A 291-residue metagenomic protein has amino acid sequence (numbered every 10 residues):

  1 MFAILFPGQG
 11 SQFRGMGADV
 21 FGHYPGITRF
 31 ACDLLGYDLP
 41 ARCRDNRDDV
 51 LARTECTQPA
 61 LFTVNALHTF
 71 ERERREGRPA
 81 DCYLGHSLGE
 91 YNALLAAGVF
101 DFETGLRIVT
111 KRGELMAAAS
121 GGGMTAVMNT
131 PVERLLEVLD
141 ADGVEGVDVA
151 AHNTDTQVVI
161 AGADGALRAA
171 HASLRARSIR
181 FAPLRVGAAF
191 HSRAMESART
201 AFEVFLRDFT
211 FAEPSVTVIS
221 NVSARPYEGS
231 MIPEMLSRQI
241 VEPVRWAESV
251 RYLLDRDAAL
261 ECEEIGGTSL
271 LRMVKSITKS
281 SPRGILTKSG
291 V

Functional and structural regions predicted by a protein language model:
M1-E137, F181, E261-G290: FabD-like malonyl-/acyl-CoA
Q9-S11, L35-Y37, A97-V241: Alpha/beta catalytic cores of group-transfer enzymes, especially the acyltransferase/condensing modules of polyketide
A60-V64, A166, A201, R245: Charged catalytic carboxylate motif
E71-R72, S173, F205-D208, Y252 (+1 more regions): A generic secondary-structure signal
E76-R78, G143, L253-E261: Glycine-rich phosphate-binding loop signature in dinucleotide/nucleotide-binding domains
S87, T210, D257: Conserved functional loop/turn residues at catalytic and ligand-binding sites
V241-A258: A short, acidic, amphipathic alpha-helical segment used as a generic capping/interface helix at domain edges
